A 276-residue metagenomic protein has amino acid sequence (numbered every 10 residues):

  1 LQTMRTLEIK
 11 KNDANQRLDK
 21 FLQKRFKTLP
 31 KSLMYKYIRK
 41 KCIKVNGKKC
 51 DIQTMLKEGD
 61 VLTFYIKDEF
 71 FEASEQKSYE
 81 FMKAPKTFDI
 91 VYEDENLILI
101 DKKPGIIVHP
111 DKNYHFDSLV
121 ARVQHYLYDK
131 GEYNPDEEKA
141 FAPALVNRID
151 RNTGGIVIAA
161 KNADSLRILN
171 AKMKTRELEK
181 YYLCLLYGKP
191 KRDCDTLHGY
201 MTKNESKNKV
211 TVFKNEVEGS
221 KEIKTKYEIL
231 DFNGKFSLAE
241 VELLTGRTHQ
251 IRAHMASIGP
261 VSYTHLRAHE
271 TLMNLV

Functional and structural regions predicted by a protein language model:
L1-E205: RNA pseudouridine synthases
S32, F213, L266: A short, aromatic/hydrophobic, helix- or strand-capping loop or linear motif that either lines the entrance/gate
I106, S257-G259, E270: Feature marks short, surface-exposed loop/turn motifs that line or immediately flank catalytic pockets and channel
E137-A171, E179, T202-I258: The conserved catalytic core of RNA pseudouridine synthases
T264-T271: Conserved small/polar residues in nucleotide/adenosyl-binding loops
